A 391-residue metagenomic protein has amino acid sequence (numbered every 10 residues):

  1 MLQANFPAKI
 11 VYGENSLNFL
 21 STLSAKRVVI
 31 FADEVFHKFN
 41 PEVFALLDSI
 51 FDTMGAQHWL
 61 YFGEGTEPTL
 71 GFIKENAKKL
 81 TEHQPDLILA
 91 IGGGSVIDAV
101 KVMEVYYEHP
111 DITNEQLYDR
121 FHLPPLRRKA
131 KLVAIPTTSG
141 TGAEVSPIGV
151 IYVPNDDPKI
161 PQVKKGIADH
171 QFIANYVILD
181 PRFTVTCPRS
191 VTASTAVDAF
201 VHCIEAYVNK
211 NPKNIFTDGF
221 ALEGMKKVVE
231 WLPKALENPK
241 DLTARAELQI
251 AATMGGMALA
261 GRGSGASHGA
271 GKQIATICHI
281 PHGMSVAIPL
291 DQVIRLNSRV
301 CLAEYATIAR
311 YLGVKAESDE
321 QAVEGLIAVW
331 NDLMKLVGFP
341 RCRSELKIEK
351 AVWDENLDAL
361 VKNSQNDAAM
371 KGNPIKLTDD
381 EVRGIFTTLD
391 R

Functional and structural regions predicted by a protein language model:
M1-L87, R343-S344: ATP/NTP phosphate-donor binding region
F39-P41, L70-F72, S95-V100, G140-V145 (+2 more regions): Short glycine/serine/threonine-rich phosphate/pyrophosphate-binding segments that cradle anionic phosphate groups
E75-A77, V96-P110, V145-I148: Short Gly/Thr/Asp-enriched flexible loops that form oxyanion-binding sites at enzyme active sites
P85-K101, T137-E144, I277-I280: Glycine/serine-rich anion-binding loops at beta->alpha junctions that coordinate negatively charged ligand groups
E108-K213, T307: A glycine/threonine-rich phosphate-anchoring loop and its flanking beta-alpha core in nucleotide/phosphate-binding
A206-V329: Active-site segments that bind and position negatively charged phosphate/pyrophosphate groups
Y305, A309, K315-R391: C-terminal charged capping/lid subdomain of soluble metabolic enzymes
